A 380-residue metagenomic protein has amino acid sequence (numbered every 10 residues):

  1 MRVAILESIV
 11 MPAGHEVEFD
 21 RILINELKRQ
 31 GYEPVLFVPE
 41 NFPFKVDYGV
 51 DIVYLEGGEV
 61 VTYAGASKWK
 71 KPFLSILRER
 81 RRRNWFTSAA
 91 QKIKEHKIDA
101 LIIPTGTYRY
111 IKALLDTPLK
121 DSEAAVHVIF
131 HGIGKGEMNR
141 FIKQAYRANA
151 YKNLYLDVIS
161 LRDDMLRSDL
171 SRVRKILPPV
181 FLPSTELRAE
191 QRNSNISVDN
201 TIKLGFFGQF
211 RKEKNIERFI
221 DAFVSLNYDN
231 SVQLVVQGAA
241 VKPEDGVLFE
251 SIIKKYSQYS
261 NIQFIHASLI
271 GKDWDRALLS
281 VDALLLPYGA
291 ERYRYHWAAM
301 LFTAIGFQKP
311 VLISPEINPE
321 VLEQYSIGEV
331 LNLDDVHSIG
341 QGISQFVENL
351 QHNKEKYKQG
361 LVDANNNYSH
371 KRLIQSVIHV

Functional and structural regions predicted by a protein language model:
M1-G14, T105-T107, G205-F206, L285: Nucleotide-activated donor-dependent transferases that construct or modify glycoconjugates
E7-R21, R211-K214: A short, glycine/small-residue-rich beta-strand->loop->alpha-helix junction that serves as a flexible
H15, E213, D334-S338, E348-V380: A charged, aromatic-enriched C-terminal amphipathic alpha-helix characteristic of glycosyltransferases across folds
K135-K175: A short, active-site helix/loop in glycosyltransferases that binds the activated sugar's phosphate group
N195-K214, I220-V224, L234-V235: Conserved donor-binding/catalytic core segment of Leloir-type glycosyltransferases
Q233-F249, A267: Glycosyltransferase donor-sugar binding loop
V247-D275: Nucleotide-activated donor-binding/catalytic signature segment of Leloir-type glycosyltransferases, i.e., the conserved
L286-F302, S314-E316, E320-V321: Nucleotide-sugar-dependent
